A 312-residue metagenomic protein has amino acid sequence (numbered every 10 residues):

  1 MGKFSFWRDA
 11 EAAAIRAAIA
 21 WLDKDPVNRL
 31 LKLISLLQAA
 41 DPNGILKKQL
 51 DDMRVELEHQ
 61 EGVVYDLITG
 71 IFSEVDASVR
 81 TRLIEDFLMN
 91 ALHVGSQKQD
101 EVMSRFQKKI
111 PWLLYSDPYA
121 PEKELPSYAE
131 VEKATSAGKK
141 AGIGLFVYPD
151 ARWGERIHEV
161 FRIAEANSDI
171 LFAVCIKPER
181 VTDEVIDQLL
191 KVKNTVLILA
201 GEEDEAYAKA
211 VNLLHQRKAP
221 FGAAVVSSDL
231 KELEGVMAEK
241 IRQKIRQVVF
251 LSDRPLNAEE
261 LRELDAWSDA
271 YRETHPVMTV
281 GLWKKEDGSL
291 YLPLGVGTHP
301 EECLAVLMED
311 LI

Functional and structural regions predicted by a protein language model:
M1-D51, V55-E58, E259-I312: Accessory C-terminal segments flanking Radical SAM cores
N43-D117, K140: N-terminal [4Fe-4S]-dependent radical SAM core
K98, K108, V131-E132, P149: Long alpha-helical, hydrophobic tracts
L113-A129, G138-E155, A166-T182, Q188-A206 (+3 more regions): Core AdoMet radical
S127-E130, R156-E159, L233, E260-E263: Residues at alpha-helix caps and immediate loop-helix transition turns in enzyme cores, especially N- and C-cap
T135, H158-A164, D183-L189, A208-N212 (+2 more regions): Short amphipathic alpha-helical segments and helix-helix/interface helices
A141, L145-P149, N194, E205-P293: Conserved C-terminal portion of the radical SAM core fold that forms the substrate/S-adenosylmethionine-binding
R156-C175, R262-V280: Short acidic, glycine/proline-enriched helix-loop-strand junctions
